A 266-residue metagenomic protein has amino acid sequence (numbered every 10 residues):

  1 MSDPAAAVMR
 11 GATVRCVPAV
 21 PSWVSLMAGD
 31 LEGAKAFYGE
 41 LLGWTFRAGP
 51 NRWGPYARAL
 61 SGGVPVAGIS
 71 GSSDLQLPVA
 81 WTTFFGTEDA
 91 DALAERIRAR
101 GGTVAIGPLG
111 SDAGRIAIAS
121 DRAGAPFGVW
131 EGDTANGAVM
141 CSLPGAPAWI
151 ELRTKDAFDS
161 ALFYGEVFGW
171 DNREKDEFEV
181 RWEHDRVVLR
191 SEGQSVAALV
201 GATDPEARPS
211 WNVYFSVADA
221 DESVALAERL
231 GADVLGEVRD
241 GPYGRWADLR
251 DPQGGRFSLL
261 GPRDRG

Functional and structural regions predicted by a protein language model:
S2-A5, D30-E32, L60-P65, T83-A123 (+3 more regions): Vicinal oxygen chelate
S2-A5, R10, G43-P78, R122-D133 (+3 more regions): Conserved short beta-strand elements that form part of the metal-binding/catalytic scaffold of enzyme active sites
S2-D3, G11-P18, S22-V64, A99 (+4 more regions): Core segments of cupin and vicinal oxygen chelate
V14-A19, S25-K35, S72-A80, G86 (+6 more regions): Short, low-complexity cationic-aromatic patches
P21-V24, W44, A80-T87, F127-V129 (+3 more regions): Short, structured motif recognition centered on aromatic/hydrophobic residues
E40, E166-V167, S195-D204, D221 (+1 more regions): Long compositionally biased, domain-poor regions of proteins
G132-T154, R173: Solvent-exposed, charged amphipathic helical/linker segments at domain boundaries
